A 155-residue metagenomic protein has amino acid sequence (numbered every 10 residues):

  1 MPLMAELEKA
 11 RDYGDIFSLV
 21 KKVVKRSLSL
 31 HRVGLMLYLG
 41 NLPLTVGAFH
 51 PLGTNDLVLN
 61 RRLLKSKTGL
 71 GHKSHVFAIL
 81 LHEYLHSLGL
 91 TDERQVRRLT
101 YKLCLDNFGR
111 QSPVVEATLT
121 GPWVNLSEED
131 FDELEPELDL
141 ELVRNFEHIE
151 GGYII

Functional and structural regions predicted by a protein language model:
M1-V58, K65-K67, T91-I155: Metalloprotease/metallohydrolase-associated module, dominated by Zn2+-dependent proteases
L63-K65, Y84-L85: A generic structural motif
G69, K73: Residue-level marker of regulatory loop/turn positions in helix-turn-helix DNA-binding domains and in histidine
S74-L90, R97: Active-site recognition of the HExxH zinc-binding catalytic motif
